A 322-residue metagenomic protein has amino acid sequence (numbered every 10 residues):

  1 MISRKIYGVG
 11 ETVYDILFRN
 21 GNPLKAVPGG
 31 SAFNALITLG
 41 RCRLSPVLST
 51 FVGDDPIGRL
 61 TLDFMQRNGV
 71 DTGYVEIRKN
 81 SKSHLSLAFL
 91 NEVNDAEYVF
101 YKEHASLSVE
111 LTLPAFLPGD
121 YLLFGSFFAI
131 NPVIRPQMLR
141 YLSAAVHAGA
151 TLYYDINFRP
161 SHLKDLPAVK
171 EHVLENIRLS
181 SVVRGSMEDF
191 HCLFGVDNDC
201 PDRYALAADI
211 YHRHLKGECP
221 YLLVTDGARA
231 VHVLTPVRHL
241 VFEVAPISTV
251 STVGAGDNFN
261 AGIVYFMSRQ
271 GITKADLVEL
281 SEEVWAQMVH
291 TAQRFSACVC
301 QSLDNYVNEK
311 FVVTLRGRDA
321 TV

Functional and structural regions predicted by a protein language model:
M1-K5, D197-V322: Conserved phosphate-binding/catalytic region of the ribokinase-like
M1-V70: Glycine-rich phosphate/adenosyl-contacting loop at the front of the ribokinase-like
E11-T12, S31, F127, I156 (+1 more regions): Active-site metal-binding loops of divalent metal-dependent hydrolases
I16, S45-S126, R316-V322: Conserved N-terminal subdomain of the carbohydrate kinase-like
L39, S186, G256: Short, conserved phosphate/pyrophosphate- and ester-handling motifs at nucleotide-, phospho-/glycolipid
A115, E175-N176, L215: Structural alpha-helical scaffold elements that stabilize or flank donor/cofactor-binding regions in carbohydrate
P118-G119, G149, S180, C219: Short, well-ordered alpha-helix to beta-strand connector turns
I130-A205, R229-A230: Conserved beta-alpha-beta core of the PfkB/ribokinase-like small-molecule kinase fold
